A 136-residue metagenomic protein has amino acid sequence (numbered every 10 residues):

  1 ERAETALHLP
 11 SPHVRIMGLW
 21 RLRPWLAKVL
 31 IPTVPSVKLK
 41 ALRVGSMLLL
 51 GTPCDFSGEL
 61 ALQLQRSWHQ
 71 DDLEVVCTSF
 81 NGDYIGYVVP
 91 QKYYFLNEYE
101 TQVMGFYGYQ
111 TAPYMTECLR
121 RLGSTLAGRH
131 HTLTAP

Functional and structural regions predicted by a protein language model:
E1-P136: Non-catalytic substrate/cofactor recognition surfaces at enzyme active-site rims
